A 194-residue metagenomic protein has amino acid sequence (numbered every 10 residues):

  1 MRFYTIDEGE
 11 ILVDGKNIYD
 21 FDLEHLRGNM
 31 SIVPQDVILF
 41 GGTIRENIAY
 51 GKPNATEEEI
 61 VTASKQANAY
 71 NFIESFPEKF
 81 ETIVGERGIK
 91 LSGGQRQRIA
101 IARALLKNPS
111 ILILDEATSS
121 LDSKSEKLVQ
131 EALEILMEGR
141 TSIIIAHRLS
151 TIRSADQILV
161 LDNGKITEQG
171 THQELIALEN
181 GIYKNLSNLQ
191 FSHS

Functional and structural regions predicted by a protein language model:
M1: Helix-to-loop junction immediately C-terminal to a conserved catalytic motif
I6-G15, D20, R27, R45-E86 (+2 more regions): ABC ATPase nucleotide-binding domain helical subdomain, centered on the C-loop/LSGGQ "ABC signature"
V13, E58, S75-F76, E131 (+1 more regions): C-terminal portion of ABC ATPase nucleotide-binding domains
I101, I145: Hydrophobic anchor residue at the start of the ABC signature
L106-S110, G139: A short, proline-enriched helix->beta-strand linker immediately N-terminal to the Walker B motif in ABC-type P-loop
L112-D115: Catalytic Walker B motif of ABC-type/P-loop ATPase nucleotide-binding domains
I135-I144, I152: Conserved catalytic loops of ABC-family nucleotide-binding domains
